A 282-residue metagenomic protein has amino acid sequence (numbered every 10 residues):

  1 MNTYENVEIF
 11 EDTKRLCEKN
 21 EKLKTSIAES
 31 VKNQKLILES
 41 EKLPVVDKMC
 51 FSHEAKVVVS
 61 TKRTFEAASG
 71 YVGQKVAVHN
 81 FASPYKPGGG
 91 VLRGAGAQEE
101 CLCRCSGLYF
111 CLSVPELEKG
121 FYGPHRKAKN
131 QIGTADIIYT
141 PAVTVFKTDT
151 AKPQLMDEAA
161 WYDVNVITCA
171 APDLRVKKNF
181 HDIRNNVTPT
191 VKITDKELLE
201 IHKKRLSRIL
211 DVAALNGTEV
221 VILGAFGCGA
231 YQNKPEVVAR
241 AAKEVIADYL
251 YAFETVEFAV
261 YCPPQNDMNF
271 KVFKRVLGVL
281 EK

Functional and structural regions predicted by a protein language model:
M1-K282: Macrodomain-like recognition of ADP-ribose-binding/processing modules
